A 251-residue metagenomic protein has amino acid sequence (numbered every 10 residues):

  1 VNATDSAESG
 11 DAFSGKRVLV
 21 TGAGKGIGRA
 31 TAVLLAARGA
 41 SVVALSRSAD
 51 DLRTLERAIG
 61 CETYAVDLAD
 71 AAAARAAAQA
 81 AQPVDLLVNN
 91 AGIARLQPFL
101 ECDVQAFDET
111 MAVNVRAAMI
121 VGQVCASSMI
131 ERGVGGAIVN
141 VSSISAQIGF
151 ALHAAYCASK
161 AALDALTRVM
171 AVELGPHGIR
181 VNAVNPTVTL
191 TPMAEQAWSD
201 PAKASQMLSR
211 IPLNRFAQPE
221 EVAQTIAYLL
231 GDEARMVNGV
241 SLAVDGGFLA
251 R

Functional and structural regions predicted by a protein language model:
G24-K25: Conserved glycine-rich cofactor-binding loop
P98-F99, D103-D108, M207: Substrate-binding pocket helix/loop in short-chain dehydrogenase/reductase
L100, I148-A154, P176, N214 (+1 more regions): Active-site loop immediately N-terminal to the catalytic Tyr-X3-Lys motif of short-chain dehydrogenase/reductase
M119, R180, R215-V244, L249-A250: C-terminal substrate-recognition "lid" of short-chain dehydrogenase/reductases
G122, S159, T167: Active-site helix of classical SDR
S127, V172-P176, R235: Alpha-helical segment proximal to the catalytic Tyr-Lys
S143: Residue(s) in the substrate-gating loop at a strand-loop-helix junction that position the organic substrate next
